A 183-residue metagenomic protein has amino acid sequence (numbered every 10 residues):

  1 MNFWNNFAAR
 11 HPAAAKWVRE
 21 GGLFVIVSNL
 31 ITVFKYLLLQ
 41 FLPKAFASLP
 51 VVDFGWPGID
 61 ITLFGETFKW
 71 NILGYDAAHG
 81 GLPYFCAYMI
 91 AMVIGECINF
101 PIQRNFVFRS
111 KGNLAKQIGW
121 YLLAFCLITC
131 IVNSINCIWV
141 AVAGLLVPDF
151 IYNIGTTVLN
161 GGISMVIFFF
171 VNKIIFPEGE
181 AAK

Functional and structural regions predicted by a protein language model:
M1-K183: Alpha-helical membrane-protein topology signature
